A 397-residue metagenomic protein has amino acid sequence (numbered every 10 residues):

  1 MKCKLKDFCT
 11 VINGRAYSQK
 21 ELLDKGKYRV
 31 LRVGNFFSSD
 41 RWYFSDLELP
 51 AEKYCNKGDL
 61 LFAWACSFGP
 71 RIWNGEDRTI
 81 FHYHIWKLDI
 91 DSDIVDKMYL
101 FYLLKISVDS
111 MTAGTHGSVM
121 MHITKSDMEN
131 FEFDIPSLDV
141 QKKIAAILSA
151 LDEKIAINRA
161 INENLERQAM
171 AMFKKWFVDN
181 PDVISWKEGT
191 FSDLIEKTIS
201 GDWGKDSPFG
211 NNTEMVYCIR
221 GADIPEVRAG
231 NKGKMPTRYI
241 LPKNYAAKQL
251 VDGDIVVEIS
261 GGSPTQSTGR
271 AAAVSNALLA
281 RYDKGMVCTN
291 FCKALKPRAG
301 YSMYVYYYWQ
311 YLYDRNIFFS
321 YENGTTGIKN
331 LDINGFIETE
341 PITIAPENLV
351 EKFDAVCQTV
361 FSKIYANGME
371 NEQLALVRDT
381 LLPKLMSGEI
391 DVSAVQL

Functional and structural regions predicted by a protein language model:
M1-A16, N130-W203, T343, E347-S393: Non-catalytic DNA-recognition/assembly elements of restriction-modification systems
C3-E21, K27-K57, S192-P208, A222-S263: Sequence-specific dsDNA recognition surfaces
R32-G34, D46-D109, R220, A247-K248 (+3 more regions): A short beta-sheet element
T79-W86, G117-A145, G285-F291, F318-E351: A short glycine-rich beta-alpha junction/loop motif
L104-V108, T112, D152, Q310-Y313 (+1 more regions): Short amphipathic alpha-helical signal-transduction/dimerization elements
E214-V216, D223, K243-N244, P341: Charge-rich amphipathic alpha-helical interaction elements
Q396-L397: Amphipathic heptad-repeat alpha-helical coiled-coil/stalk segments that mediate oligomerization, filament/stalk
